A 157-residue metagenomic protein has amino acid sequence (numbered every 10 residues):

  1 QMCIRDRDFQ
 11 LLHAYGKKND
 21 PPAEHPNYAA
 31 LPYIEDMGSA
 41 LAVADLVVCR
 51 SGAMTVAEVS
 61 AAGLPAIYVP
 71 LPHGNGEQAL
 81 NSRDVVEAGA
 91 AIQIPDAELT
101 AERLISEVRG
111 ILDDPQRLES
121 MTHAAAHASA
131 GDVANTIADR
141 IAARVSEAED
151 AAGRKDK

Functional and structural regions predicted by a protein language model:
Q1-C49, V56, A79-R83, I94-L104: Donor-nucleotide binding loops and adjacent catalytic segments primarily of GT-B fold Leloir glycosyltransferases
A42-A44, S60-V69, A88: Conserved donor-binding/catalytic loop of nucleotide-activated donor transferases
C49, P65-N75: Short hydrophobic beta-strand element within catalytic cores of glycosyltransferases and related nucleotide-activated
E58-A61, G76-A88: Short acidic/histidine- and often glycine-rich active-site loop of Leloir-type glycosyltransferases that engages
A66, D84-A97, R109-G110: A short acidic/histidine/glycine-rich donor-binding loop in glycosyltransferase catalytic cores
T100-D113, A142: Two-component system phosphotransfer/interaction surface
R117-G131: A short, well-ordered alpha-helix in the C-terminal region of glycosyltransferases
A130-K157: C-terminal alpha-helical cap of glycosyltransferases
